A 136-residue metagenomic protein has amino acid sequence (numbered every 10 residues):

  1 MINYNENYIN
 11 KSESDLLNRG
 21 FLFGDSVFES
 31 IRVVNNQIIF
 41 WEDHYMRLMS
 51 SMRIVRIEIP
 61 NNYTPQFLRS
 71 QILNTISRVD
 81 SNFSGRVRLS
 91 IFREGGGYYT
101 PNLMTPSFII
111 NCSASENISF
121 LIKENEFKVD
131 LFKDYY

Functional and structural regions predicted by a protein language model:
M1-N74, G97-Y136: Helix-start/capping segments and mature chain N-termini
I72, R78-Y98: Ordered, amphipathic secondary-structure segments that act as subunit-interaction surfaces in large macromolecular
